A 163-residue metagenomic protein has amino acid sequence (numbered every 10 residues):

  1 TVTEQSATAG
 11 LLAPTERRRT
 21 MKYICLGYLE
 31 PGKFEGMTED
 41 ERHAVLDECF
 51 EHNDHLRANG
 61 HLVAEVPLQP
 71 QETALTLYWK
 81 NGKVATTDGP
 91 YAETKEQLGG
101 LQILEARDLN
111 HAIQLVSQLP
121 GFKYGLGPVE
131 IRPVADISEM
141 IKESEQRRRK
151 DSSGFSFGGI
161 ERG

Functional and structural regions predicted by a protein language model:
T1-T20: Short, Lys/Arg-enriched N-terminal segments with co-localized hydrophobic residues within the first ~10-30 amino acids
E16-G163: Conserved, structured core segments of small domains
